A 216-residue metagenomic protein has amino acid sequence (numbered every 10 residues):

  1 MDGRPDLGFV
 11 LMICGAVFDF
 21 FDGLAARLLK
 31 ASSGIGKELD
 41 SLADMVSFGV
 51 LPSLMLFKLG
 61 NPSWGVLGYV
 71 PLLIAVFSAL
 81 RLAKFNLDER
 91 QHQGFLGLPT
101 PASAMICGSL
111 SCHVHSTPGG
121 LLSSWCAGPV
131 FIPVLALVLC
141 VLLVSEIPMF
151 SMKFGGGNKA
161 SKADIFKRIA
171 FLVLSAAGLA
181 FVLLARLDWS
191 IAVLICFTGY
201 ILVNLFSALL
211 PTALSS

Functional and structural regions predicted by a protein language model:
M1-E38, V66-A75, L135-A136, V193: Membrane-embedded alpha-helical segments that form the functional core of polytopic membrane enzymes, especially those
M1-L7, R27-G36, K58-V66, D88-Q91 (+1 more regions): Short juxtamembrane and helix-loop transition motifs at transmembrane-helix boundaries in membrane proteins
M1-P5, V10, N61-Q93, L98-T100 (+1 more regions): "…together with the soluble PPM/PP2C metallo-phosphatase catalytic core" -> "…together with the soluble PPM/PP2C
M1-V10, V46, V50-P71, S109-F131 (+1 more regions): Helix-coil boundary and interhelical linker segments in multi-pass alpha-helical membrane proteins
C14, P52, V76-A79, A83 (+2 more regions): Alpha-helical transmembrane segments of polytopic integral membrane proteins, especially the permease/helical cores
D22-S33, S78-Q93, G97, V144-K153 (+1 more regions): C-terminal ends of transmembrane helices
L96-S216: C-terminal membrane-associated helical module and adjoining short loops/tails
